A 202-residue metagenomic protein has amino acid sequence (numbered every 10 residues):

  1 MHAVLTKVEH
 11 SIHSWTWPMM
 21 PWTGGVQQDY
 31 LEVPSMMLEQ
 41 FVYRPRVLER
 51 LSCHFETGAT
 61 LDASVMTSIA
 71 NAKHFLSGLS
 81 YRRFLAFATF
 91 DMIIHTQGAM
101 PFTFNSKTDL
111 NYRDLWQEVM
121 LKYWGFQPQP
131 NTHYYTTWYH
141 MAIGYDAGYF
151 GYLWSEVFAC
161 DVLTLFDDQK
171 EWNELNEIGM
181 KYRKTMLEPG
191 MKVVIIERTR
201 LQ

Functional and structural regions predicted by a protein language model:
H2-E32, M37-P45, E49-Q202: C-terminal, non-catalytic "cap/extension" segments appended to globular domains
